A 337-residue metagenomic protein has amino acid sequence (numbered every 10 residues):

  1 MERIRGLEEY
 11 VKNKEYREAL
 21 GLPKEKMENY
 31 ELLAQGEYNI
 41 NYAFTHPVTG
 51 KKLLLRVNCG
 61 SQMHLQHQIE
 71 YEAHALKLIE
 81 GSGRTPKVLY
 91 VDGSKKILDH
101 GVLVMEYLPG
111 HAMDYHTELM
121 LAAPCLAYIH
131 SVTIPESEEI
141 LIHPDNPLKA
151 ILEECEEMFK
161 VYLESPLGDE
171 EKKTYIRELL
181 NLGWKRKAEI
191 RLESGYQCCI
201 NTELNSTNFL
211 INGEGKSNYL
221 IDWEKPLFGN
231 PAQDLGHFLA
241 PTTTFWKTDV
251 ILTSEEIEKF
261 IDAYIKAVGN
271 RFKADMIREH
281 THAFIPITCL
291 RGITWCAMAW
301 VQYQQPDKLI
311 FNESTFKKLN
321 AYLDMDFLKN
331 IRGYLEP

Functional and structural regions predicted by a protein language model:
L7-K24, I134-T202, N212-E214, D326-L335: An alpha-helical support segment within catalytic cores of ATP-dependent transferases
P23-L32: Conserved N-terminal boundary motif of the eukaryotic protein kinase catalytic domain
E31-E153, E157, P166, E189 (+1 more regions): ATP-binding pocket architecture of kinase catalytic cores
L33-H46, G50, L54-L55, W184-Q233: Active-site acidic catalytic loop and adjacent metal/ATP-binding pocket of ATP-dependent phosphoryl transfer enzymes
Q62, K96, A112, F209 (+2 more regions): Conserved protein kinase catalytic core
D234-R271, P286-P306: Active-site activation/catalytic loop segments of kinase-like enzymes and analogous catalytic loops in related
R271-A283: Acidic, serine/threonine- and proline-rich low-complexity regulatory regions
G292-P337: ATP/Mg2+ or Mg2+-diphosphate-binding catalytic cores that bind nucleotide phosphates or diphosphates via glycine-rich
